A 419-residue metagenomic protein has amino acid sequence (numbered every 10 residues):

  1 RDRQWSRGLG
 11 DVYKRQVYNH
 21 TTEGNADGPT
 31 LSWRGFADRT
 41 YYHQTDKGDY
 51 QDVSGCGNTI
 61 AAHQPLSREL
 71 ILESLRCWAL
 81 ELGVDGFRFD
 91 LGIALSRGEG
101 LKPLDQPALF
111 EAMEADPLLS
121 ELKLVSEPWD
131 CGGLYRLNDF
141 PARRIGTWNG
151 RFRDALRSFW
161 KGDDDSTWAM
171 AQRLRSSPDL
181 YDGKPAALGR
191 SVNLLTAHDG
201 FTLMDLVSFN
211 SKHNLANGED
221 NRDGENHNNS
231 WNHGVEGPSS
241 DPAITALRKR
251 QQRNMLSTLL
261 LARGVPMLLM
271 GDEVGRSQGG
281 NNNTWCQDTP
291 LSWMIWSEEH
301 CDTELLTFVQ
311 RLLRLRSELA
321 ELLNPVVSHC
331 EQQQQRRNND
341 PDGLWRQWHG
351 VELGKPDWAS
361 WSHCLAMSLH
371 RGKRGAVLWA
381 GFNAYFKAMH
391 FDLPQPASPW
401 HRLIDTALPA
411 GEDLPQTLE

Functional and structural regions predicted by a protein language model:
R1, Y50-H63, H227-I244: Short glycine/proline-rich turn/loop motifs
D2-L9, Y13: Single conserved hydrophobic/aromatic residue that forms the stacking wall/gate of nucleotide- or nucleobase-binding
G10, D85, V265-P266: Short acidic/polar active-site loop segments enriched in Thr and Asp
N19-T30, R88, A94-G98, C131-Y135 (+4 more regions): Flexible loop/turn segments at secondary-structure boundaries
E23-G133: Active-site neighborhood of glycoside hydrolase catalytic domains
S32-D46, I145-F159, P290-I295: Acidic, His- and aromatic-enriched active-site or binding-groove loops in soluble protein domains that engage sugars
E99, L104-M270, G275, N283-Q287 (+5 more regions): Conserved alpha/beta catalytic core and glycan-binding cleft of carbohydrate-active enzymes
S239, I244-R253, T258-L268, D272-E419: Carbohydrate-interacting/catalytic domains
